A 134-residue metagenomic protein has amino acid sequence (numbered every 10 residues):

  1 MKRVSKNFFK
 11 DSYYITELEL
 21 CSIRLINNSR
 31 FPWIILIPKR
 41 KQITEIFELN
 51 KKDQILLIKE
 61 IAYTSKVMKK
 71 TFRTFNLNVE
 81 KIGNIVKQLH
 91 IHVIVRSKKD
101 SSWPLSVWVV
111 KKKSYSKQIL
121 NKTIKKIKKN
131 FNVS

Functional and structural regions predicted by a protein language model:
M1-S134: HIT superfamily nucleotide-processing domains
